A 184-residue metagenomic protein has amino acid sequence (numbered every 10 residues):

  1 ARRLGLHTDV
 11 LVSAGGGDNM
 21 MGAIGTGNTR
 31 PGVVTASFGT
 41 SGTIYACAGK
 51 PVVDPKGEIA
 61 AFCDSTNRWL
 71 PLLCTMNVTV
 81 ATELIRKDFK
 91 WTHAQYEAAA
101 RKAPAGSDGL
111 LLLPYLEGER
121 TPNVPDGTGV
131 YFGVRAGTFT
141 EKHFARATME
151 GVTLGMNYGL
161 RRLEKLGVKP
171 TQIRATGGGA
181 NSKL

Functional and structural regions predicted by a protein language model:
A1-L184: Active-site core segments that coordinate phosphate-bearing ligands/cofactors across diverse enzyme families
